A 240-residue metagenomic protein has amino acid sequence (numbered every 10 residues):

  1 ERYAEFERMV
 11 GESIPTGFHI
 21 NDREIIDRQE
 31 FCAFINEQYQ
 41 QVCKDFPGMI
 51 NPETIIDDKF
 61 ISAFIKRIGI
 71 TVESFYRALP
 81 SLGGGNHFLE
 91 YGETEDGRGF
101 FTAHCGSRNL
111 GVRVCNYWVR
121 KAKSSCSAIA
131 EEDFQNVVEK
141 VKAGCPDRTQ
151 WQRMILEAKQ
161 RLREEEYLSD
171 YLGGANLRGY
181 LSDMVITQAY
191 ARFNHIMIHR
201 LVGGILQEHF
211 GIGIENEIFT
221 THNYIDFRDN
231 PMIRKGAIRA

Functional and structural regions predicted by a protein language model:
E1-D96, V112-A240: Glycine-rich, flexible loop motifs
R98-F100: Hydrophobic residues embedded in beta-strands of well-ordered beta-sheets
S107-N109: Gly/Ser/Thr-rich loops at beta-strand to alpha-helix junctions that form or flank small-molecule/cofactor-binding
